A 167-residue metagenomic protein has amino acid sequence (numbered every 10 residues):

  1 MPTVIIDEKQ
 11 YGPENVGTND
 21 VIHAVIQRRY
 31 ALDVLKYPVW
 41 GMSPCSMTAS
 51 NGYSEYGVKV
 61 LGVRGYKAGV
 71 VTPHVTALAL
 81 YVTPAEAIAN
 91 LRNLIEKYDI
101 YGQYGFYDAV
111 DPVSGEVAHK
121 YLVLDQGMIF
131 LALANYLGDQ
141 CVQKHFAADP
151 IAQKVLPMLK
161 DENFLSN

Functional and structural regions predicted by a protein language model:
M1-N167: Ser/Thr/Asn(+Pro)-rich, low-complexity disordered segments
